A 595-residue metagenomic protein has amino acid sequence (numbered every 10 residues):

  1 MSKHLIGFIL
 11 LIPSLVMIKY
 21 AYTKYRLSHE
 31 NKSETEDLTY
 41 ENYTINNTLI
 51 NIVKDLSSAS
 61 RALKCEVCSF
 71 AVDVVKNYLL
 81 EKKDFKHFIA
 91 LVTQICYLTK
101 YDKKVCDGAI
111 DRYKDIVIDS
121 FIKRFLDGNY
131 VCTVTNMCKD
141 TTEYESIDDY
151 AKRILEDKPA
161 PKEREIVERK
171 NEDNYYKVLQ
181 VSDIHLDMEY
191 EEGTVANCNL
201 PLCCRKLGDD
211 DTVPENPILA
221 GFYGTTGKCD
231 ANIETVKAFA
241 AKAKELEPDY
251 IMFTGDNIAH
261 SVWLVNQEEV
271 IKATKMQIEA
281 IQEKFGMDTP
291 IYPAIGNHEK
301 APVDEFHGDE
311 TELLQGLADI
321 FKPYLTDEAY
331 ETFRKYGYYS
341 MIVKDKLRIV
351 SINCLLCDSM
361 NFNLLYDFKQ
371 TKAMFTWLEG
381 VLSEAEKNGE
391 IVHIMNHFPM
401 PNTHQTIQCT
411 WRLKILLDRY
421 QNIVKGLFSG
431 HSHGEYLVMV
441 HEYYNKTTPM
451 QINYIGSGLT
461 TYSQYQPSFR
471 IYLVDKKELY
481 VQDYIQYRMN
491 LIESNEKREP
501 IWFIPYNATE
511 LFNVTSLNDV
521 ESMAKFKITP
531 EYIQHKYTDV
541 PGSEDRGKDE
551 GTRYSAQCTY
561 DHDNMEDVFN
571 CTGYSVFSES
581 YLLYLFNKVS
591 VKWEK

Functional and structural regions predicted by a protein language model:
K3-T23: Cleavable N-terminal signal peptides of Sec/SRP-targeted secreted and luminal proteins
K24-K76, L80-D111, K123-K244, D249-M252 (+3 more regions): Metal-dependent phosphoesterase/phosphodiesterase active-site architecture
Q180-S182, I251-D256, G286-N297, H393-H397 (+2 more regions): Active-site neighborhood of phospho(di)ester-bond hydrolases with catalytic His/Asp-centered motifs
M188, A259-V262, P293-D304, D358-M360 (+3 more regions): Active-site environment of divalent metal-dependent phosphoester hydrolases
F222, K228-H307, L313: Core catalytic region of metal-dependent phosphoesterases/phosphodiesterases, especially metallo-beta-lactamase-like
F239, V270-A273, Q277-I281, M374 (+3 more regions): A general structural detector for well-ordered alpha-helical segments in enzyme core domains, enriched
M276-A294, D319-F321, E331, C409-F428 (+1 more regions): Histidine/cysteine- and/or acidic
D358-T376, G380-S429: Active-site-proximal segments of metal-dependent phosphoesterases and phosphodiesterases across multiple
